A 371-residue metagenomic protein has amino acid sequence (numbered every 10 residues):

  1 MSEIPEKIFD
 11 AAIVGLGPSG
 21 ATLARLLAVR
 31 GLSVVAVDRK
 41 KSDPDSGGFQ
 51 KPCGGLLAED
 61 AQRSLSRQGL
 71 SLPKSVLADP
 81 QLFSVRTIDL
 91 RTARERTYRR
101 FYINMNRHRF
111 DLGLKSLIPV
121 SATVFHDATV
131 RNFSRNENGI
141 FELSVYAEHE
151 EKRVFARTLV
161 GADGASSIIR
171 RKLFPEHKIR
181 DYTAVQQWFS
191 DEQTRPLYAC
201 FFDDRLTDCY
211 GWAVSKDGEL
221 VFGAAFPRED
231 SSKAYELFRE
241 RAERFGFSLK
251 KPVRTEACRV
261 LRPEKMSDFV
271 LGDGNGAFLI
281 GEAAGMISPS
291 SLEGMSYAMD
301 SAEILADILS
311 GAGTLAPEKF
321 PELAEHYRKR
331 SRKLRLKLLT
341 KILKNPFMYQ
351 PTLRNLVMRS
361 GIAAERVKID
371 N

Functional and structural regions predicted by a protein language model:
E3-S19: Beta1/beta-strand and adjacent pyrophosphate-binding region of the FAD-binding site in flavoprotein oxidoreductases
A12, A28-K51: Glycine-rich FAD pyrophosphate-binding loop
V14, G161-A162, L279: Redox-cofactor binding/interface segments in oxidoreductases and associated redox assembly factors
L23-L32, S64: A short, Lys/Arg-enriched amphipathic alpha-helix followed by its capping loop at the start of a domain
R63-K172, K178-Y182: Conserved N-terminal helical subregion
N132, E229-L305: FAD/FMN-dependent oxidoreductases across multiple families
A165-R239: Conserved FAD-binding catalytic core of PHBH/FMO-like flavoproteins
D307-N371: C-terminal helical "tail/cap" subdomain of flavin- and related membrane-associated enzymes
